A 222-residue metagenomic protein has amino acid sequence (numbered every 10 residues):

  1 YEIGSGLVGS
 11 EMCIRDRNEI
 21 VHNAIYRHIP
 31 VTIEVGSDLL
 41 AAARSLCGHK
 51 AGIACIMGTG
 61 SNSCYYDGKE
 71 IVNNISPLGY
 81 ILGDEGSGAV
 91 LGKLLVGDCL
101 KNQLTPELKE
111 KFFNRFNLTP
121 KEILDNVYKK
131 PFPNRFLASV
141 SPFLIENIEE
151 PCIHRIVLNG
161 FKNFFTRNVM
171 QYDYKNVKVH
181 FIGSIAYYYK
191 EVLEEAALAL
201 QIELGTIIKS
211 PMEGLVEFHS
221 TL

Functional and structural regions predicted by a protein language model:
Y1-G9, C13-I14: Single conserved hydrophobic/aromatic residue that forms the stacking wall/gate of nucleotide- or nucleobase-binding
E2-G4, E34, S45-L46, Q171: Structural motif
G4, G83, S87, I156: Short, contiguous, pocket-lining structural segments that sit at or immediately flank catalytic/ligand-binding sites
S5, S63, F181-G183: A structural signal for short, well-ordered beta-strand segments
V8, I29, A199-I202: Short, structured coil segments at secondary-structure junctions
E11, R15-E107: Phosphate-binding/catalytic loop of phosphoryl-transfer enzymes
A24, L46-I53, L94-L222: ATP-binding/phosphotransfer module of carbohydrate and carboxylate kinases, centering on a glycine-rich
